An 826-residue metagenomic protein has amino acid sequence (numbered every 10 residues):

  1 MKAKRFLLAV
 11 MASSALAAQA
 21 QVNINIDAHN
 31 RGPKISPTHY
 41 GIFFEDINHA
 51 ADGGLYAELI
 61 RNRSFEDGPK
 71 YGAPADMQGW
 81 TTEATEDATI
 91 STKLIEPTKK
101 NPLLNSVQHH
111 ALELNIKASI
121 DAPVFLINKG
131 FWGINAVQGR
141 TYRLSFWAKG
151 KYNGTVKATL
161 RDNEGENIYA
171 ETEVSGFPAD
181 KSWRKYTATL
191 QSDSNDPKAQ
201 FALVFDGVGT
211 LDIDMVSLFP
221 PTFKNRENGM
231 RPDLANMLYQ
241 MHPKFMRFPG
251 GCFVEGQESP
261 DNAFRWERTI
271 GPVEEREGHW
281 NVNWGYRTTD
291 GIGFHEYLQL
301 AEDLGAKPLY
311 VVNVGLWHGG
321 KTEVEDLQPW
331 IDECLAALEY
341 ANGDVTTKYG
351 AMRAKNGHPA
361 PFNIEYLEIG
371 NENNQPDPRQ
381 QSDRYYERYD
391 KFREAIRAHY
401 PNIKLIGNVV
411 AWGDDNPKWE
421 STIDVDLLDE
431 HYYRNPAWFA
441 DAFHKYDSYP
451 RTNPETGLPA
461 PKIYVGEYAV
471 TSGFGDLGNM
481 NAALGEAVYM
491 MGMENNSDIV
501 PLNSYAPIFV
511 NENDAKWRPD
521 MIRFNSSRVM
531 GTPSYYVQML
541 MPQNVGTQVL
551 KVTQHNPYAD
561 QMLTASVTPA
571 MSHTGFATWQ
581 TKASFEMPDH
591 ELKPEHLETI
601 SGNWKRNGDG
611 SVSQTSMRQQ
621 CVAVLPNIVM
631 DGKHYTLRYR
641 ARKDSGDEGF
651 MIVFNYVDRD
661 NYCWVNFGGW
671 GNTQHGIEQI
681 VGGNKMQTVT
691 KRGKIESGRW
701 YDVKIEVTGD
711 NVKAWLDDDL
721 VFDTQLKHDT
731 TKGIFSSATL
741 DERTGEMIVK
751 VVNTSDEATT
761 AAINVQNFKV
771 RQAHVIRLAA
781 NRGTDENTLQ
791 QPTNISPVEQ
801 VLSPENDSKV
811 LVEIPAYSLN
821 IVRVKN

Functional and structural regions predicted by a protein language model:
I42, A73, A88-E113, V254-F294 (+2 more regions): Aromatic- and acidic-residue-enriched carbohydrate-binding clefts of CAZyme catalytic domains
T98-A122, M571, G602-V622, T673-E678: Short carbohydrate-recognition loop motifs
D121-Q240, L327: Extended acidic/polar, glycine-enriched regions that form or flank non-catalytic beta-rich accessory modules
Y186-A188, L637-Y639, W700-V707, V712-L716: Short tryptophan-centered beta-strand motifs in secreted/extracellular beta-sheet-rich domains of glycan-recognition
L300, K391-K404, W419-E420, D426-L427 (+3 more regions): Catalytic-core region of carbohydrate-active enzymes that cleave or remodel glycosidic bonds
M490, N496, S504, P519-L592 (+4 more regions): Catalytic cores of secreted or luminal carbohydrate-active enzymes
A570, T578-E591, E598-T599, Q619-C621 (+6 more regions): C-terminal beta-sandwich/jelly-roll accessory domains of carbohydrate-active enzymes
S616-I680: Secretory/extracellular carbohydrate-interaction modules and structurally similar beta-sandwich "look-alikes"
